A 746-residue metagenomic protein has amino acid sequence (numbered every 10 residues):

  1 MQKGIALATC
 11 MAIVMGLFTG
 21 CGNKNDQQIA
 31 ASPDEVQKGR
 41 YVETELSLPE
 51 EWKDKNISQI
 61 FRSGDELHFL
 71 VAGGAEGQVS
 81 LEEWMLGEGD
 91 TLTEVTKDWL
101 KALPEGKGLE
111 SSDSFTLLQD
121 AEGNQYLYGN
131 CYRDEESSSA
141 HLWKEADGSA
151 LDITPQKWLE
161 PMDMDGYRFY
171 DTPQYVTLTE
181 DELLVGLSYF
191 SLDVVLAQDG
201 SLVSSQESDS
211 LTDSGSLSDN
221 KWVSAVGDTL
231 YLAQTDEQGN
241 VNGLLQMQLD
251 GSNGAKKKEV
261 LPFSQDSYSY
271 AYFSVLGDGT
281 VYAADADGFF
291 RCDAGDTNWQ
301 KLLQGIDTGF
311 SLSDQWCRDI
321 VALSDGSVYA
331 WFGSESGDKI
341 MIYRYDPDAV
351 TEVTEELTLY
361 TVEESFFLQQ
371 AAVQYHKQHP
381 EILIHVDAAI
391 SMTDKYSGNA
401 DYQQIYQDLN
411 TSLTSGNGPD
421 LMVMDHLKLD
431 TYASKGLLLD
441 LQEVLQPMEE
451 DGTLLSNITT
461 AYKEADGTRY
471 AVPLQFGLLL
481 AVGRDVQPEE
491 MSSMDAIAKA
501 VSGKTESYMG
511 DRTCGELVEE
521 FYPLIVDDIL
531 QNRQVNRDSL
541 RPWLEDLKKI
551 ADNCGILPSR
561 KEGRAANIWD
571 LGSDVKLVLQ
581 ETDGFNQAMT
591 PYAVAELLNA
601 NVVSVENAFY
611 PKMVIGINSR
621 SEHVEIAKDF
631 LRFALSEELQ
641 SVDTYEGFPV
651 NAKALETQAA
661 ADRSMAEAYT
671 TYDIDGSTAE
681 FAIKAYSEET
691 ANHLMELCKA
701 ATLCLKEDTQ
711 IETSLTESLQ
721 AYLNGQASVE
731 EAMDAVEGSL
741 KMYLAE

Functional and structural regions predicted by a protein language model:
L17-G20: C-terminal motif of bacterial Sec signal peptides marking the signal peptidase cleavage site
K53-R62, E105-D120, P161-L178, T212-G227 (+2 more regions): Repeated scaffold domains used in trafficking and secretory/extracellular systems, primarily beta-propellers
V353-S365, I382-A389, L421: Short, well-ordered beta-strand elements
D387-L454, T468, K576: Extracytoplasmic "Venus flytrap"/periplasmic binding protein-like
H426-L480, S492-D495, A595-V602: Hinge/lid segment of periplasmic solute-binding proteins
Q442, K463-S559, S619-E625, S728: Helix-loop-helix "hinge/cap" segment bordering the ligand-binding cleft or interdomain interface
K549-R632, E637-V642, G647-Q658: Extracytoplasmic/periplasmic substrate-binding proteins
Y669-L740, L744: C-terminal capping/gating helix-and-loop segments adjacent to ligand/active sites or protein-protein/ligand interfaces
